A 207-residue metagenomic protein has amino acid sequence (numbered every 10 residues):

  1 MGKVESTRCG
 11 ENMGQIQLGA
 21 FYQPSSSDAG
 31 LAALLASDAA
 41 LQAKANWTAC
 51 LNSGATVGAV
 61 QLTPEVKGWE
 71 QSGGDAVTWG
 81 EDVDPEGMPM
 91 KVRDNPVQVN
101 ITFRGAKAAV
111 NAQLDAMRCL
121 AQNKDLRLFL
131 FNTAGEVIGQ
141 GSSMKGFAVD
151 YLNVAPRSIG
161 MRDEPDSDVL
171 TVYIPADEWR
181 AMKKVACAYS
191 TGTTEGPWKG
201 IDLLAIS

Functional and structural regions predicted by a protein language model:
M1-L62: Polar/acidic, low-complexity leader/linker segments enriched in S/T/G and N/D
G19-P24, A32-A33, V99-G105, Q122-T133: Short, hydrophobic/proline-enriched secondary-structure or compact coil segments at domain edges
Q42-N52, G74-V83, A112-K124: N-terminal short leaders/motifs
A49-R93: A glycine-rich, hydrophobic loop/mini-helix early in the fold
V77-N111, D163-R180: Oligomerization/assembly interface segments of phage tail-like spikes and tubes
N100-K107, T133-P156: Short acidic, glycine/tyrosine-flanked loop/strand segments centered on an H-E-D-like triad
N111-K145: Short, acidic/charged, Gly/Pro-enriched secondary-structure junctions
G146-I206: Mixed-charge, glycine-accented linear interaction segment located at domain edges/termini
